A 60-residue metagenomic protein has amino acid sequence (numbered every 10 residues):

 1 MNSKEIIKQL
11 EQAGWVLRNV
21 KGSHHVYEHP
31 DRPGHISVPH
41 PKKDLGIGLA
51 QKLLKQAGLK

Functional and structural regions predicted by a protein language model:
K4, K8, Q12-A13, V26-K60: C-terminal structural segments of small proteins and small subunits
G14-N19: Short secondary-structure junctions
G22: Cytochrome P450 catalytic-core helices
